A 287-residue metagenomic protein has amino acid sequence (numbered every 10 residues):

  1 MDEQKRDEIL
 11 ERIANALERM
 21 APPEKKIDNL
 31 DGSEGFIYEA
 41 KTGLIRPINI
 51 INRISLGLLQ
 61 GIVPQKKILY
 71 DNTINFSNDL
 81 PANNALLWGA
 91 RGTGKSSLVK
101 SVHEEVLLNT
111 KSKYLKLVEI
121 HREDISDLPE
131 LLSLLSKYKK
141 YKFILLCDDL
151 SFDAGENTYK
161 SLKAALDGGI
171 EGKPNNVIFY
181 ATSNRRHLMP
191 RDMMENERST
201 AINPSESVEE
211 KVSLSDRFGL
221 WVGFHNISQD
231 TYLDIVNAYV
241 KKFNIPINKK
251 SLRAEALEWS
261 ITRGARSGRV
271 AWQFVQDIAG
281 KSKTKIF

Functional and structural regions predicted by a protein language model:
D2-P47: Interdomain "pre-motor" coupling segment immediately N-terminal to P-loop NTPase/helicase cores
Q4-K5, L44-I68: Dynamic helix-loop-helix/coil hinge segments at AAA+ ATPase domain boundaries and subdomain interfaces
P64-N78: Pre-Walker A adenine-sensing motif
D79-S101: Walker A/P-loop nucleotide-binding motif
E105-F143, L150-G155: AAA+/P-loop NTPase substrate/partner-engagement loops
L107-L108, S136-K137, A154-T200: Conserved catalytic/switch belt of AAA+ P-loop NTPases
S183, S199-V212, G219-L233: Conserved AAA+ ATPase "SRH/arginine-finger" region at the nucleotide-binding site
H225-F287: C-terminal alpha-helical "lid" subdomain
